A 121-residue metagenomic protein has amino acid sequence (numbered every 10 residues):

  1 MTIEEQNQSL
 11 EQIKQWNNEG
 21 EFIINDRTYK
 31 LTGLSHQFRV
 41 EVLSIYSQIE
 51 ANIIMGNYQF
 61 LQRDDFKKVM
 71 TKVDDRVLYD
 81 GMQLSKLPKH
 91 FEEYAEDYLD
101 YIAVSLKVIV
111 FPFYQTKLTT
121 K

Functional and structural regions predicted by a protein language model:
T2-E5, L10-E11, W16-N17, T32-K121: Short, surface-exposed, charged amphipathic helix/loop patches that serve as local interaction elements
N17-D26: Short acidic-hydrophobic surface loop/beta-edge motif
D26-T32: Short beta-strand segments
